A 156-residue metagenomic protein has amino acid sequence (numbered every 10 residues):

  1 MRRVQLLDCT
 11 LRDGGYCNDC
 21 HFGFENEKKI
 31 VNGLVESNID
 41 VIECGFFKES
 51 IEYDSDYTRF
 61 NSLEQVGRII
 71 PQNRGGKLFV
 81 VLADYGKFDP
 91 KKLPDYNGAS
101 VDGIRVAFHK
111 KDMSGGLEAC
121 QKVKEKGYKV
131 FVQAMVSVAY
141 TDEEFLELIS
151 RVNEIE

Functional and structural regions predicted by a protein language model:
M1-D19, G76, A99, K129-Q133: N-terminal small/glycine-rich loop or linker at the start of catalytic domains across soluble metabolic enzymes
R2-C9, V31-K48: N-terminal glycine-rich anion-binding loops that anchor highly charged ligand groups
C9-R12, Y16, F47-E49, L82-G86 (+2 more regions): Active-site beta-loop-alpha junctions enriched in small/polar residues
G14, L34, I104: Conserved, mostly hydrophobic/aromatic
G23-G33, G86-Y96, D142-R151: Short, acidic/polar
D40-R68, R105-M113, V136: Glycine-rich, proline-tolerant flexible connector loops at the mouths of alpha/beta enzymes
S62-D89, G103: Active-site cofactor/substrate anionic-group-binding motifs, chiefly glycine- and Lys/Arg-rich phosphate-binding loops
N97, G103-E156: Helix-rich catalytic cores of soluble enzyme domains
